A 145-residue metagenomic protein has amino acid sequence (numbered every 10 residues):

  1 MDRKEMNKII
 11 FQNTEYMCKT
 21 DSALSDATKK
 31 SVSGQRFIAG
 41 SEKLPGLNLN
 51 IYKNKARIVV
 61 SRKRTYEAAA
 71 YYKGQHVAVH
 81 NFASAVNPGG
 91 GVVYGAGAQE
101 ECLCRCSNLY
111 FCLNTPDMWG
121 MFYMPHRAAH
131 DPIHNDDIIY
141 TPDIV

Functional and structural regions predicted by a protein language model:
M1-V145: Macrodomain-like recognition of ADP-ribose-binding/processing modules
